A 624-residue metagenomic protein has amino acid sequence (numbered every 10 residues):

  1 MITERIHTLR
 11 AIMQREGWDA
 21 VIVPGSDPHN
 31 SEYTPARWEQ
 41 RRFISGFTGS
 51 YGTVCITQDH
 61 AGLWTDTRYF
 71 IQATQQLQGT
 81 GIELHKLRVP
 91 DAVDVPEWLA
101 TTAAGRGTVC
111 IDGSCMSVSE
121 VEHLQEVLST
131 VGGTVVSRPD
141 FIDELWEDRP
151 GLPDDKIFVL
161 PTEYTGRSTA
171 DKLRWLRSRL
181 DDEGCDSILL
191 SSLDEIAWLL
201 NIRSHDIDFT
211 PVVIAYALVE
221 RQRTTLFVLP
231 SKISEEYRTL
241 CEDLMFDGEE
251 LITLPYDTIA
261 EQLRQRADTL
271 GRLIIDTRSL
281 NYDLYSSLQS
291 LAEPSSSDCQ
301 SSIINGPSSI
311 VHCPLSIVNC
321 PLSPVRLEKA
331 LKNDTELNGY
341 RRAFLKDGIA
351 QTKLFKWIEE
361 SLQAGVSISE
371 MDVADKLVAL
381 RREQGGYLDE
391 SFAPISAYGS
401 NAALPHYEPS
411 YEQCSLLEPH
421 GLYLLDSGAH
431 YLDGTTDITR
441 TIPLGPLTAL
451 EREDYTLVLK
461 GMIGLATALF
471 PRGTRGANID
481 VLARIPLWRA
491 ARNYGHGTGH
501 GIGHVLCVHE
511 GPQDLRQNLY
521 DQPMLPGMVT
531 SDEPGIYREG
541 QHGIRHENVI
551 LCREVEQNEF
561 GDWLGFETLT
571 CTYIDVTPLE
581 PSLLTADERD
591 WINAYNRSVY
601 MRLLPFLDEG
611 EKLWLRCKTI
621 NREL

Functional and structural regions predicted by a protein language model:
M1-S296, S302, H312, S316-L624: Active-site neighborhoods and metal-handling regions in enzymes and metal-associated proteins
